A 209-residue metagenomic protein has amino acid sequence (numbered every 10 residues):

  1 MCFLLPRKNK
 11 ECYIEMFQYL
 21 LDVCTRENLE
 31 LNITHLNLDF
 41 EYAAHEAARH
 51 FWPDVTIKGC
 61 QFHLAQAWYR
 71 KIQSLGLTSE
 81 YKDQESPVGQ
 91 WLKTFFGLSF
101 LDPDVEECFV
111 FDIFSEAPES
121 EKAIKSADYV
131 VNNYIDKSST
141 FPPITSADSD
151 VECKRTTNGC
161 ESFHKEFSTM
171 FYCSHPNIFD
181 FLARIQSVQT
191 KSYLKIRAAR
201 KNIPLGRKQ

Functional and structural regions predicted by a protein language model:
M1-C2, F167: Canonical SH2 domain fold
C2-N28: Active-site beta-loop-alpha junctions of metal-dependent nucleic acid enzymes, especially the RNase H-like/DDE
C24-Q209: Extended amphipathic alpha-helical interaction segments
